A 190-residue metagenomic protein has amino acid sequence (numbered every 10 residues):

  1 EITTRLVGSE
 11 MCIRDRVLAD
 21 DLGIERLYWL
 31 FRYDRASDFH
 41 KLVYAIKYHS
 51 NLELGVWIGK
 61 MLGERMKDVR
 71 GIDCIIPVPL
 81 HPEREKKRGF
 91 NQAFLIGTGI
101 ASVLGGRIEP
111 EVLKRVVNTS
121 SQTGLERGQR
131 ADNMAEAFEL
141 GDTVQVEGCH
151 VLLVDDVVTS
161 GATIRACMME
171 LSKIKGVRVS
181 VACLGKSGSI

Functional and structural regions predicted by a protein language model:
E1-I13: Single conserved hydrophobic/aromatic residue that forms the stacking wall/gate of nucleotide- or nucleobase-binding
G8, G71, K175-R178: Short loop/turn motifs at secondary-structure junctions
I13, L153-V154: Hydrophobic Val/Ile/Leu positions in short beta-strands of Rossmann-like dinucleotide-binding domains
R14-C74, H81-S102, E111-E147, S160 (+1 more regions): Active-site-facing substrate-recognition patch
C74-I76, L152: Conserved beta-strand elements of the Class I
S102, G106, V177: Short glycine/serine/threonine/alanine-rich loop segments
L152, R165-I190: PRPP-dependent phosphoribosyltransferase catalytic core
D155-I164: Acidic, divalent-metal-coordinating active-site segment for phosphoryl/phosphodiester hydrolysis, typified by short
